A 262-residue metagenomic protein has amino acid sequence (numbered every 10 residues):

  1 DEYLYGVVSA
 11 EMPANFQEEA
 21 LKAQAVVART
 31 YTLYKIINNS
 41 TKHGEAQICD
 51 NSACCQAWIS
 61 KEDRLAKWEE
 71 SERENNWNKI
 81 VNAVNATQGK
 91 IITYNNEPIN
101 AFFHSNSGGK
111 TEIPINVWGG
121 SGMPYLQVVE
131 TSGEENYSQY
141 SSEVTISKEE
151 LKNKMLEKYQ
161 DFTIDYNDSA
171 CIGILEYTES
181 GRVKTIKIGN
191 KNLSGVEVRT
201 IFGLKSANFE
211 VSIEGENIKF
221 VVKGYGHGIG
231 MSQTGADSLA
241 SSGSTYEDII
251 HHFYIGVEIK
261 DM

Functional and structural regions predicted by a protein language model:
D1-M262: Conserved, single-site charged/polar hotspot
